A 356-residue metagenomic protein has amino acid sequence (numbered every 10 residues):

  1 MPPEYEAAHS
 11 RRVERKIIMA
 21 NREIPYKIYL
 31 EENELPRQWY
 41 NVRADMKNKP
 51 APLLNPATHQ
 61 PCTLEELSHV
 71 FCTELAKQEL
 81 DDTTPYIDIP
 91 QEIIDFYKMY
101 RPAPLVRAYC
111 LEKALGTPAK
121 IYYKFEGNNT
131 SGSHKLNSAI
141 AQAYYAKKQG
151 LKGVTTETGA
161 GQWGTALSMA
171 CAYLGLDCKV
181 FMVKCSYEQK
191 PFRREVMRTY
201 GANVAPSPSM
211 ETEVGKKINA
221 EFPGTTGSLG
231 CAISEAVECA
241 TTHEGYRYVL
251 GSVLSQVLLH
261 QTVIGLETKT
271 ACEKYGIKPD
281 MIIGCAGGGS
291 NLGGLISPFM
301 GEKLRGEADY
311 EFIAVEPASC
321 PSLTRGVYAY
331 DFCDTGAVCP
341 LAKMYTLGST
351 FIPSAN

Functional and structural regions predicted by a protein language model:
P2-I18: Short, Lys/Arg-enriched N-terminal segments with co-localized hydrophobic residues within the first ~10-30 amino acids
N21-L151: Positively charged, low-complexity intrinsically disordered leader regions
Y86-D88, I218-Q256, I264, G276 (+2 more regions): Active-site/ligand-binding loops adjacent to catalytic centers
T130-A141, S252-E267: A glycine-rich, Thr/Ser-enriched phosphate-binding loop motif common to dinucleotide/cofactor-binding enzymes
S138, A146-C185, K278-L292, F312-I313: A short, small-residue-rich loop immediately preceding and capping a beta-strand
W163-T226, S322-T335: Active-site-proximal loop->helix
S186, S209-T212, L254-Q256, A286-S290 (+1 more regions): Glycine-rich beta-alpha junction loops
T270-I277: Phosphate/pyrophosphate-binding loops at sites that engage ATP/ADP/AMP, CoA/4′-phosphopantetheine, polyphosphate
